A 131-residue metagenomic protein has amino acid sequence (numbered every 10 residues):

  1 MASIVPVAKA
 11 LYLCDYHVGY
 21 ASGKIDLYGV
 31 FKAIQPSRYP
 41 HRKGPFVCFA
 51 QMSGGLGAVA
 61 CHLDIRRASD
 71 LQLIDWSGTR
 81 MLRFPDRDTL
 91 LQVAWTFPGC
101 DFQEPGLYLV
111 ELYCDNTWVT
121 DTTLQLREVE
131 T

Functional and structural regions predicted by a protein language model:
A2-T131: Contiguous segments within soluble domain cores/interaction surfaces
